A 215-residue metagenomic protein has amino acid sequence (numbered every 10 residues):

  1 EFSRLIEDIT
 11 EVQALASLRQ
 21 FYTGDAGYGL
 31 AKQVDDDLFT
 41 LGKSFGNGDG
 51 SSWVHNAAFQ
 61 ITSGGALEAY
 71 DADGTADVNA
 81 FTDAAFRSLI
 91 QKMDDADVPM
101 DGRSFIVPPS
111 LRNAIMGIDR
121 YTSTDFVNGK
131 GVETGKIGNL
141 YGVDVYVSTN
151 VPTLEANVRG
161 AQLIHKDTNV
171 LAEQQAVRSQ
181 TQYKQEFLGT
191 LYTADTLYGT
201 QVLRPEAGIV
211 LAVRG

Functional and structural regions predicted by a protein language model:
E1-L18, A84-I118: Structured, hydrophobic secondary-structure cores that serve as assembly/anchoring elements
I9, A31, S110, N150 (+1 more regions): Residue-level marker of positions within ordered structural domains that often coincide with functionally constrained
I9-Q91, V210-G215: Alpha-helical scaffold segments that mediate packing/assembly in large oligomeric complexes
Q13, Q60-T62, E68-F81, I118-G215: Sequence/fold signature of self-assembling virion shell proteins
G24, R87, Q91, P109 (+5 more regions): Internal, well-ordered alpha-helical scaffold/interface segments that support domain packing or protein-protein contacts
D35-F39, P99-G102, Q201-V202: Intrinsically disordered or highly flexible coil/loop and linker segments, enriched in small and charged/polar residues
S44, S110-A114, V151-T153: Short, catalytically relevant binding-site loops at active-site mouths
